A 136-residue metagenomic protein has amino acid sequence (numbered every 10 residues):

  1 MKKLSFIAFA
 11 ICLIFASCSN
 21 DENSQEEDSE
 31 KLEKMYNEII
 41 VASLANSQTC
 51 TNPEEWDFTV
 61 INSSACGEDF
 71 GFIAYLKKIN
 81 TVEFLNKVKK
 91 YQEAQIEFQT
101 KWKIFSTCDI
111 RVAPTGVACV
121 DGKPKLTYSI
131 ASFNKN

Functional and structural regions predicted by a protein language model:
K2-F9: Sec-dependent signal peptide recognition, specifically the positively charged N-region followed immediately by
I14-S17: C-terminal motif of bacterial Sec signal peptides marking the signal peptidase cleavage site
S19-E22: Bacterial signal peptide processing site
E27-N136: First exposed extracellular module after export/assembly in secreted or surface-exposed proteins
